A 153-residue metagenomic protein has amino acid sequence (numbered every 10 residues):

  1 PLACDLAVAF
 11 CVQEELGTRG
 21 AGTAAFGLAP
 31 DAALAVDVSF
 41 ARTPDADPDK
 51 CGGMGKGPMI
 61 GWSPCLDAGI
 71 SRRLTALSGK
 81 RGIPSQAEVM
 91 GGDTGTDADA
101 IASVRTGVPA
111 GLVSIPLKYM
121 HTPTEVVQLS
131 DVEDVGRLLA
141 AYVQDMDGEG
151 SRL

Functional and structural regions predicted by a protein language model:
P1-P58, A98, D147-L153: Acidic/histidine-rich catalytic neighborhood of metal-dependent amide-processing enzymes
K56-G136, Y142-L153: Active-site-adjacent substrate-binding region of metalloamidase/peptidase-like peptide-processing proteins
